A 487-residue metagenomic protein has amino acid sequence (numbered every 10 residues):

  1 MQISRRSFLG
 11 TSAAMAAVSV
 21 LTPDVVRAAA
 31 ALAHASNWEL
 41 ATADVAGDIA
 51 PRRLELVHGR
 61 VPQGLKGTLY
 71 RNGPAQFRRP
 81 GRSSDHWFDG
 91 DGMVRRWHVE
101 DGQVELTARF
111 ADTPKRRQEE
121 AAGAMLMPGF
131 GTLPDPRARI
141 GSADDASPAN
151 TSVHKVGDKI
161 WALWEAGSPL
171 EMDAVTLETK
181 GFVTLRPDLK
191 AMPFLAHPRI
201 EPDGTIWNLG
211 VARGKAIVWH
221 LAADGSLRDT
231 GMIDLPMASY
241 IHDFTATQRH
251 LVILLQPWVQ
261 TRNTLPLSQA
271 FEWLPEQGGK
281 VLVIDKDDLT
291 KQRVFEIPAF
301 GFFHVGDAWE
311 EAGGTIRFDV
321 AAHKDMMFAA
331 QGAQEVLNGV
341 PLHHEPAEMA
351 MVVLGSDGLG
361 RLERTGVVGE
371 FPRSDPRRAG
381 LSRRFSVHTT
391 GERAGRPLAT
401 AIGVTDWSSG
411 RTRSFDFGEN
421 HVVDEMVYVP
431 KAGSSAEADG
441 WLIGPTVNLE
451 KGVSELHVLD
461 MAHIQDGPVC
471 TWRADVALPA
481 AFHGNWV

Functional and structural regions predicted by a protein language model:
S7-A29: N-terminal export signals
T22-R60: C-terminal segment of N-terminal export signals and the immediately downstream linker at the start of the mature
H58, P136-V156, F194-P202, D243-T245 (+4 more regions): Structural signature of eukaryotic scaffold interfaces centered on beta-propeller domains
R79-S83, Q256-L274, H323-H343, R393-A394 (+1 more regions): Short, conserved, GDST-rich strand-edge loop motifs in beta-rich repeat architectures
R116-R228: Well-ordered mid-protein domain cores that form the structural environment of catalytic cofactors
V175-D188, L221-D234, K280-P298, V352-V368 (+2 more regions): Blade-edge beta-strand/turn elements of extracellular beta-propeller and related beta-sheet repeat scaffolds
I217-A223, L267-D287, Q334-S356, A401-D406 (+1 more regions): Beta-propeller blade signature
Q277-G355: A conserved active-site cap/scaffold subdomain adjacent to cofactor or substrate pockets
